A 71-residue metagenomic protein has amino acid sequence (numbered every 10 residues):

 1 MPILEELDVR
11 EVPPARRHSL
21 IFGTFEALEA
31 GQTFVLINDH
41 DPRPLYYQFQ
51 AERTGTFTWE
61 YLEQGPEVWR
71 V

Functional and structural regions predicted by a protein language model:
P2-V71: Positively charged, polar, low-complexity stretches
